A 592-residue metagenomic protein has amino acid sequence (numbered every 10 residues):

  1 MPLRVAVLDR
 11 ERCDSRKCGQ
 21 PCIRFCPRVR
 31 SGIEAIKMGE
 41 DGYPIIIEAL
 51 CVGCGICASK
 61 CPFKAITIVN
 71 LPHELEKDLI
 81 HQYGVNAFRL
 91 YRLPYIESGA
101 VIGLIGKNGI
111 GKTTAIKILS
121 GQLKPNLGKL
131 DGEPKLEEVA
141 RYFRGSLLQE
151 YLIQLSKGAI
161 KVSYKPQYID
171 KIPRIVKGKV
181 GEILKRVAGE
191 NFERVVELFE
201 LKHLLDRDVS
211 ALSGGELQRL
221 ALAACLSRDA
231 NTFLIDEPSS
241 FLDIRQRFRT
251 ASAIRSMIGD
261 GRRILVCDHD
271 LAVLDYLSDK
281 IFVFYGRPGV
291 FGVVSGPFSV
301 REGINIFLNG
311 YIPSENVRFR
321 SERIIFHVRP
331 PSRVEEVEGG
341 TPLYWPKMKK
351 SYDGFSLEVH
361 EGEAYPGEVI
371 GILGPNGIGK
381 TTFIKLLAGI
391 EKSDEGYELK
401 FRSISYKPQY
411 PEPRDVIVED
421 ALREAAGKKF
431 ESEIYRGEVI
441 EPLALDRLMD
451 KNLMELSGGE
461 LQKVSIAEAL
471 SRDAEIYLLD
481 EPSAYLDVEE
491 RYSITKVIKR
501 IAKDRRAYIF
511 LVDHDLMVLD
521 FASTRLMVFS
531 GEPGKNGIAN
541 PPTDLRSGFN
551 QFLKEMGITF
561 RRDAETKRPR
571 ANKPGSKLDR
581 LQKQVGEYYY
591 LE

Functional and structural regions predicted by a protein language model:
M1-K17, P21-R24, R28, A35-D41 (+9 more regions): Pre-NBD coupling/linker segments of ABC/ABC-like ATPases
E97-K107, T113-G189, D270-K280, F284-R301 (+3 more regions): ABC ATPase nucleotide-binding domain signature region
A188-L205, E433-M449: Conserved ABC ATPase "signature" region
D208, E237-P238, R245, E481-P482 (+1 more regions): Walker B catalytic motif
D208-L212, E216, N452-L456, E460: Conserved ABC ATPase signature
A221-L222, I466, I494: Hydrophobic anchor residue at the start of the ABC signature
R247-D260, R491-R505: Helical segment within the ABC ATPase nucleotide-binding domain
